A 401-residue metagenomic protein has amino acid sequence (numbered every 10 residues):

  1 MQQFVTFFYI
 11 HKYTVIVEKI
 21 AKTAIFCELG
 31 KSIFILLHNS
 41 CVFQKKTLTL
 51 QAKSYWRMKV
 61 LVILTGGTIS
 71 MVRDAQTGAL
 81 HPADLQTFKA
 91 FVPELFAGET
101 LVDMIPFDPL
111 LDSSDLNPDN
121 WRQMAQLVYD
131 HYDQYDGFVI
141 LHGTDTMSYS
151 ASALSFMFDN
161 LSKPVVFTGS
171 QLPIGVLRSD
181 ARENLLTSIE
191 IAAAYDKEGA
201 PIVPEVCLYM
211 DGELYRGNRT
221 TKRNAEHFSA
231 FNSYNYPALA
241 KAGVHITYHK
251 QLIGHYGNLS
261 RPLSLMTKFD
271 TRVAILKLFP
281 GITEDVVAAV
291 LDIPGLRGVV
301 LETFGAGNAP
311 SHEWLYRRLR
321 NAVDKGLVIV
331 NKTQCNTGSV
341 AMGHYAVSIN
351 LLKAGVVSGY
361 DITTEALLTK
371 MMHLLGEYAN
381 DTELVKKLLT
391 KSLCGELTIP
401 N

Functional and structural regions predicted by a protein language model:
Q3-F4, Y13, L29-S32: Cationic, low-complexity basic patches in intrinsically disordered or flexible, solvent-exposed regions
I35, V42-R57: Short, Lys/Arg-enriched N-terminal segments with co-localized hydrophobic residues within the first ~10-30 amino acids
R57-D130, A379: ATP/NTP phosphate-donor binding region
K59, I63-G67, F88-F96, R216-A306 (+2 more regions): Accessory alpha-helical/coil subdomains and C-terminal extensions that flank or cap enzyme catalytic cores
L141-K163, S311-R318, V347: Short Gly/Thr/Asp-enriched flexible loops that form oxyanion-binding sites at enzyme active sites
F167-G243: Internal gly/pro-rich beta-alpha loop/helix module that stabilizes soluble enzyme cofactors or their anionic handles
T303-N401: C-terminal non-catalytic interaction/assembly regions of soluble proteins
